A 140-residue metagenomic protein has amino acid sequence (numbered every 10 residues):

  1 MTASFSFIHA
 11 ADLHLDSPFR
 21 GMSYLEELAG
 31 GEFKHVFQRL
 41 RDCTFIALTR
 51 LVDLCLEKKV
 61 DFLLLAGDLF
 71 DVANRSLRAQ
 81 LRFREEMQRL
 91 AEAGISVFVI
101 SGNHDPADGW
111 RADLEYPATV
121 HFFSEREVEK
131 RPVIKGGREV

Functional and structural regions predicted by a protein language model:
M1-A11, E85-E86, L90-A91: Short N-terminal secondary-structure initiator segments
M1-I8, S17, K130-V140: Beta-strand-turn-beta hairpins that frame and shape the catalytic cleft of phosphate-ester-processing enzymes
H9-D16, N103-H104: Histidine-centered divalent metal-coordination motifs
L15, F19, D71: Short, glycine/acidic-enriched loop or turn micro-motifs at the edges of active sites
L25-E26, E32-V133: Core catalytic region of metal-dependent phosphoesterases/phosphodiesterases, especially metallo-beta-lactamase-like
